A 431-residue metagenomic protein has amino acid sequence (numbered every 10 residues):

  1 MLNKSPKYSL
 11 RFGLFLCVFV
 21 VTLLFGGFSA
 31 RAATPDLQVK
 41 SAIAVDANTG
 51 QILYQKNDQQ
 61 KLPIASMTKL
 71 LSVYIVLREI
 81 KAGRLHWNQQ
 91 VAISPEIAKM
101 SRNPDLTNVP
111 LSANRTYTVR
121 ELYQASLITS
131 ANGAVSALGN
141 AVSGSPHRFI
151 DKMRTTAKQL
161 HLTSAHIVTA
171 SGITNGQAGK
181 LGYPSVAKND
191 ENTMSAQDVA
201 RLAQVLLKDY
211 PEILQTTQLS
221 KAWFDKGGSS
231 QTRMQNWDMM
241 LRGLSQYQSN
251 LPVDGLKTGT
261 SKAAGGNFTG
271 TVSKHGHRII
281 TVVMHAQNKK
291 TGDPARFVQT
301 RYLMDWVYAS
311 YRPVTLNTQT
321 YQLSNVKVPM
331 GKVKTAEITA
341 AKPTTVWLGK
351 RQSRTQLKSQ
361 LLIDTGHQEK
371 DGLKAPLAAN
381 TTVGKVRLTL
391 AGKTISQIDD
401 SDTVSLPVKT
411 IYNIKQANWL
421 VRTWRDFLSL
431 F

Functional and structural regions predicted by a protein language model:
M1-Y8: N-terminal secretory signal peptides that target proteins for export/translocation
P6, F19-V20, I43, P252: Exposed boundary/loop context
Y8-R31: Sec-dependent N-terminal signal peptides of Gram-positive bacterial secreted proteins and lipoproteins
C17-V18, L37, S41, D105 (+4 more regions): Hydrophobic alpha-helical context, especially transmembrane and signal-peptide helices
T22-L24, T34, I64, L127 (+4 more regions): Residues at the start of alpha-helices and the adjacent loop-to-helix junctions
A30-Q197, A203, L207-P211: Active-site-adjacent loops and short helices of periplasmic peptidoglycan-processing enzymes
G179-K180, A187-T193, D198-F431: Domain-terminus/edge residues, biased toward the C-terminal soluble/receptor-binding domains of extracytoplasmic
